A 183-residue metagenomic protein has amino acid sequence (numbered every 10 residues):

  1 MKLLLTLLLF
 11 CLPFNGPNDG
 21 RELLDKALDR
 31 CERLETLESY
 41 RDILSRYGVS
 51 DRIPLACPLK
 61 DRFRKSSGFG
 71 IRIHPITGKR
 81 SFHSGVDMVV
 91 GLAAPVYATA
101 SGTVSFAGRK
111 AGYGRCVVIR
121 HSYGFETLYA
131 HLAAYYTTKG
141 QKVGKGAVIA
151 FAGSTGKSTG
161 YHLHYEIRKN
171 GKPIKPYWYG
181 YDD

Functional and structural regions predicted by a protein language model:
L3-C11: Sec-dependent N-terminal signal peptides
N18-Y113, K145: Surface-exposed, glycine-biased beta-strand/turn segments
K65, R115-H121, K139-D183: Conserved, short, structured surface segments that act as functional micro-motifs
G68, A107-G108, Y135, A152-T155: Residue-level recognition of beta-strand microenvironments
I71-I73, F125, Y136, G171: Feature marks short, surface-exposed loop/turn motifs that line or immediately flank catalytic pockets and channel
S81-H83, A98-Y136, E166: Zn2+-dependent peptidoglycan hydrolase active-site motif and core
V90, Y135, K139: Active-site acidic-Proline motif in GNAT/NAT acetyltransferases
